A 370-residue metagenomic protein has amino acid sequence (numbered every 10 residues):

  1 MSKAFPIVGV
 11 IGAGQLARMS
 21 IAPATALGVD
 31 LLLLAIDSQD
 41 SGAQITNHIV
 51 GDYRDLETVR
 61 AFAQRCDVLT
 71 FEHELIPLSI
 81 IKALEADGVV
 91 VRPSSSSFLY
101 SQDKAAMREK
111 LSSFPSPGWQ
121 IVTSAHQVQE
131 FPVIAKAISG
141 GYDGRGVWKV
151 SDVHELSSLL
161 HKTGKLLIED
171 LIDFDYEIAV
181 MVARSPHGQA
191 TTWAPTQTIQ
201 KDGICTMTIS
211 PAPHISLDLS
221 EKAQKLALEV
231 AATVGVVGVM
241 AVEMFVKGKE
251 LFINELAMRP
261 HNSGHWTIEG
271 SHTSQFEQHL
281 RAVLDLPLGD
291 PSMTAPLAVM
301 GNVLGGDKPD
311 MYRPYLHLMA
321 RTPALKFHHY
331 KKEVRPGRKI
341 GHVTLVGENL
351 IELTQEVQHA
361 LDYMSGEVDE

Functional and structural regions predicted by a protein language model:
M1-Q102, A106: ATP-binding N-terminal substructure of ATP-dependent carboxylate-amine bond-forming enzymes
A4, R281-E370: Peripheral (often C-terminal) accessory segments that flank ATP-dependent C-N-forming ligase machineries
D52-L56, L78, A125, V153 (+2 more regions): Structural motif corresponding to alpha-helix initiation and N-cap regions
F98-V230, L361: Active-site nucleotide/adenylate-binding loops and adjacent lid/helix of ATP-dependent enzymes
R184-Q189, V246-E250, G347-N349: Short acidic-glycine loop/turn motifs at beta-strand connectors
T191, M240, L251-E255: Protein kinase-like catalytic core scaffold
E221-V242, K247, A257-G306: Active-site "cap" helix and flanking loop/linker of ATP-utilizing ligase/carboxylase catalytic domains
